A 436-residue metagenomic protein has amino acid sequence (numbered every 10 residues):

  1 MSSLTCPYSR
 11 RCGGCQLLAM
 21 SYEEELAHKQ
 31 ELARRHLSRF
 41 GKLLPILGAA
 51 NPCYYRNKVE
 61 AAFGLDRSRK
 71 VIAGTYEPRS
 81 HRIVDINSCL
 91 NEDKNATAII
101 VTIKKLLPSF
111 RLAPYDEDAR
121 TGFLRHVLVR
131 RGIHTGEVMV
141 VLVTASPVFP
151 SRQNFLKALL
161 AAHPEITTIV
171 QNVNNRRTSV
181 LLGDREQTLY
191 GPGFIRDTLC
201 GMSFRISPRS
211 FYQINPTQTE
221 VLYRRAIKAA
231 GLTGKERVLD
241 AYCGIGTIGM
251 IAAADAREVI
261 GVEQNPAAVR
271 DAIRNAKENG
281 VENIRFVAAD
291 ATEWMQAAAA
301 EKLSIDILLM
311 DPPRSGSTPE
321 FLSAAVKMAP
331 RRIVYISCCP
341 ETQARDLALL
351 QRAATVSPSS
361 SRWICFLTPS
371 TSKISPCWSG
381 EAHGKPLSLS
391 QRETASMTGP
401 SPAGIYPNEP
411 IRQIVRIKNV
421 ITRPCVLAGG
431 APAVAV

Functional and structural regions predicted by a protein language model:
M1-Y8, R285, T292-E293: Terminal RNA-binding accessory module
S3-S21: Local cysteine-cluster metal-coordination motifs and their immediate loop/turn environment, predominantly Fe-S cluster
Q16-D116, V129, H134, F149: Extended interfacial segments that mediate partner engagement and assembly in macromolecular machines
V129, G136-A145, S203-S207: Short, aliphatic-rich beta-strand segments
S151-Q391, M397-T398: Rossmann-like S-adenosyl-L-methionine
H383, Q391, Y406, R412-Q413: Low-complexity, intrinsically disordered or signal/transmembrane-proximal segments
R392-G399, G404, A428-A435: A cross-taxon signal for low-complexity, glycine/charged-rich
